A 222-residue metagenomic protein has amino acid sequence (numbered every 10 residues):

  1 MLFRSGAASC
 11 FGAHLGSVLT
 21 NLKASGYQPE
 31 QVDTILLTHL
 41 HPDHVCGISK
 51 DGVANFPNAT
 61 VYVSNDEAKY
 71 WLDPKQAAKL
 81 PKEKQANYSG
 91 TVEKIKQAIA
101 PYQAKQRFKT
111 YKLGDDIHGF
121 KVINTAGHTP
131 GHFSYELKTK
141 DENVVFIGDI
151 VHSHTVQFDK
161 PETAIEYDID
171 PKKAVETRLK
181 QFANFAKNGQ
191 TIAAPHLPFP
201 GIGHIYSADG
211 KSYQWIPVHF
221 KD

Functional and structural regions predicted by a protein language model:
S5-A8, L40, D66-E67, G127-T129 (+2 more regions): Active-site metal-binding loops of divalent metal-dependent hydrolases
A8-G12, P74, I165-P171: Acidic/histidine-rich helix-loop elements that form or flank divalent-metal/phosphate-binding sites at the catalytic
G16, K140-D222: Cap/insert and terminal regions of metallo-dependent hydrolase folds
G16, N21-Y27, Q31, T60 (+3 more regions): Metallo-beta-lactamase
V32-V45: Metallo-beta-lactamase
H41-P42, K121-Y135: Active-site glycine- and acidic-residue-rich loops that bind and position anionic ligands or nucleotide-like cofactors
G52-N58: Short, conserved loop/helix-junction motifs that constitute active-site signature segments in enzyme catalytic cores
